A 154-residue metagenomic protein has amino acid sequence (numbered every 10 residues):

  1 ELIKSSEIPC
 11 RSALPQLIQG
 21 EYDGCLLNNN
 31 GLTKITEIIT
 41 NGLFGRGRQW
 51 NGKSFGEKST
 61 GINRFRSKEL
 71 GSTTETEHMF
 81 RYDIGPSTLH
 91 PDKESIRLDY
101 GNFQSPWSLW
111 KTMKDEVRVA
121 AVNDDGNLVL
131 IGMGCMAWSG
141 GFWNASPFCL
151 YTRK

Functional and structural regions predicted by a protein language model:
E1-K154: Soluble ligand-binding/transfer domains with enclosed cavities or grooves
